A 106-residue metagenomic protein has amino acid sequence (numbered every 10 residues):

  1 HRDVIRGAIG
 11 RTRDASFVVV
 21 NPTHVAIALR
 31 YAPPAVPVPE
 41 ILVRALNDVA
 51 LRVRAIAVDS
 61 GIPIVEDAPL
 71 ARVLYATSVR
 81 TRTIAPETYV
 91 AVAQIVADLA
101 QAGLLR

Functional and structural regions predicted by a protein language model:
H1-R106: Divalent-cation
